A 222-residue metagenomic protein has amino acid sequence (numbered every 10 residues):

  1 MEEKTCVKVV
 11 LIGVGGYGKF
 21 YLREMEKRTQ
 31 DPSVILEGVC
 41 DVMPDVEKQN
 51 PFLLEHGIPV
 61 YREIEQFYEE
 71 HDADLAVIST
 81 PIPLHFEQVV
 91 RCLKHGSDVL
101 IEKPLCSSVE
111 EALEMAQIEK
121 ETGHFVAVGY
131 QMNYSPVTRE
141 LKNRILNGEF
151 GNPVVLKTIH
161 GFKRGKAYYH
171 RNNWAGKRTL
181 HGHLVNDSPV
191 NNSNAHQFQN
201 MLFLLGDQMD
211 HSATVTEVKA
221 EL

Functional and structural regions predicted by a protein language model:
M1-E55: N-terminal Rossmann-like dinucleotide-binding module
Y21, I58-I118: Beta-loop-alpha module in the N-terminal Rossmann-like domain of NAD(P)-dependent dehydrogenases, especially those
G38, L75, V155: Short, Asp-centered acidic motifs that coordinate Mg2+ and/or phosphate in catalytic or ligand-binding sites
Y61, L100, F125-A127, K157 (+1 more regions): Structural detector of well-ordered beta-strand residues that form the stable sheet scaffold of enzyme domains
E114-M132, N152-L156: Rossmann-fold dehydrogenase core element
M132-L222: Predominantly a Rossmann-like dinucleotide-binding segment in NAD(P)-dependent oxidoreductases
